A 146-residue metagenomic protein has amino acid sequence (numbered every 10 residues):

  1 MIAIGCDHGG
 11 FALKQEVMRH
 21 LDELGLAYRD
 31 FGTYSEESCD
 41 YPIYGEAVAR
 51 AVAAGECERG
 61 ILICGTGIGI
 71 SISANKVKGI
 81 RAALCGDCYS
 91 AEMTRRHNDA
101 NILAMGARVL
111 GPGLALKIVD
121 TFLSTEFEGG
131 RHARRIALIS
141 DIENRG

Functional and structural regions predicted by a protein language model:
A3-E23: Glycine-rich phosphate/diphosphate-binding loop of Rossmann-like nucleotide-binding domains
A3-G5, G9, C88-G146: C-terminal binding/interaction regions
A12-L13, C39, G113: Residues that form or flank phosphate/diphosphate-binding pockets in enzymes that use nucleotide phosphates
R19, E46, R50, I72 (+2 more regions): Alpha-helical segments flanking ligand/cofactor-binding loops in enzyme cores
A27-S38: A short beta-strand-loop structural module common to alpha/beta enzyme folds
Y44-L84: Helix-adjacent hinge/juxtasegments
